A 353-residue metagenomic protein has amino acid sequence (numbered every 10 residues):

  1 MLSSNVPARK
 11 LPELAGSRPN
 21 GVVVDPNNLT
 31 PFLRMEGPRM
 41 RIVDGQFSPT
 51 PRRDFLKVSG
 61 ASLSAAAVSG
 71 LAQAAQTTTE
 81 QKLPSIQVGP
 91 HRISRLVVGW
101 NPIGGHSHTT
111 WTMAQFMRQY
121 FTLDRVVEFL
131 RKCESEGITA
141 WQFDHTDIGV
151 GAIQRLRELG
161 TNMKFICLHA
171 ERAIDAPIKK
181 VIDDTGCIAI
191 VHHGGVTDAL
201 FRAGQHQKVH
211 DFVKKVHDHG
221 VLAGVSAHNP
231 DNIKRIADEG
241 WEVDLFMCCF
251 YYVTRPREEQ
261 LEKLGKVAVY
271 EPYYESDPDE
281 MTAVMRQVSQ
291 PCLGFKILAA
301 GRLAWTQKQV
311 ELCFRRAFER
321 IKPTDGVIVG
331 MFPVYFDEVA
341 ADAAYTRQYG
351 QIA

Functional and structural regions predicted by a protein language model:
M1-T50: N-terminal secretory signal peptides
R34-P49, D54-A75: N-terminal export signals
L56-A67, I86-R95, V126-E128, R157-L159 (+1 more regions): Structured C-terminal cap/extension of enzyme domains
G60, S64, L71, A75-N101 (+1 more regions): N-terminal amphipathic alpha-helix/helix-capping segment at the start of soluble metabolic enzymes
V98, A223, C292: Conserved, mostly hydrophobic/aromatic
F121-K132, A173-I182, Q309-R316: Short, acidic/polar
T146-L156, I174, D198-D211: Active-site-adjacent beta->alpha loops and helix N-cap segments on the catalytic face of soluble alpha/beta enzymes
D184-I188, D238-M247, S289-Q290, I321-T324: Glycine-enriched alpha-helix->loop->beta-strand junction motifs that scaffold or abut catalytic
